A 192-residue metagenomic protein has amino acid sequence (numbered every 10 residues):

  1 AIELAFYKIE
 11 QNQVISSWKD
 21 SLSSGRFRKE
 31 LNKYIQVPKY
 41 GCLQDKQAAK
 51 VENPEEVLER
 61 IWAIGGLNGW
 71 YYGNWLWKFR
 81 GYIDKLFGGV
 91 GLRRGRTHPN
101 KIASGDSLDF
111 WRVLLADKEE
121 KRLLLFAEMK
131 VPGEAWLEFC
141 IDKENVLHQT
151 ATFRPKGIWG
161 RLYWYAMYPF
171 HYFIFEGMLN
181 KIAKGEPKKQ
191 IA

Functional and structural regions predicted by a protein language model:
A1, E56-I61, V113, Q149 (+1 more regions): Hydrophobic pocket/interface hotspot
E3, Y7-G91, I191-A192: Hydrophobic ligand-binding cavity/cleft-lining segments
V51-P54, D142-V146: Short glycine/proline-enriched coil/turn segments at helix->beta-strand junctions
F79-G81, G91-L92, E144-N145, M178-G185: Short C-terminal domain-edge/linker segments immediately following a structured domain
F87-H98, Y172-K181: Low-complexity, charge- and small-residue-enriched intrinsically disordered regions
G95-E144, T152-K156: Hydrophobic-ligand binding "helix-grip"
P155-G157, R161-A192: A conserved amphipathic terminal alpha-helix motif
